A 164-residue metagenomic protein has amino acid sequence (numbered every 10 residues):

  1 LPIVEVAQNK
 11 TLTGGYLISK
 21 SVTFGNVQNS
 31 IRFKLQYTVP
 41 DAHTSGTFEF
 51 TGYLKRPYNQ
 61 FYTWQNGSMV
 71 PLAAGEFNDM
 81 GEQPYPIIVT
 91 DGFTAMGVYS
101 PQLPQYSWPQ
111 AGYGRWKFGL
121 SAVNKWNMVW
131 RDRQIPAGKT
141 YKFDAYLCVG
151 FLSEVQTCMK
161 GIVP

Functional and structural regions predicted by a protein language model:
L1-G15, E49, K55-N66, G138: Extended interaction regions within the primary functional domain
L1-N29, P40-G46: Extended, loop-rich substrate-binding clefts of extracytoplasmic carbohydrate-active enzymes
L17, S30-K34, T140-D144: Intrinsic-disorder/low-complexity, polar/charged segments enriched in Ser/Thr/Lys/Arg/Asp/Glu/Gln
S21-T23, K34-T38, Y146: Residue-level recognition of well-ordered beta-strand positions that form the cores of beta-sheet-rich folds across
V27-P71: Acidic (Asp/Glu-rich), glycine- and aromatic
V70-Y85: Extended amphipathic alpha-helical segments with heptad-repeat/coiled-coil character used for oligomerization, fusion
I87-P164: Beta-strand-rich recognition/accessory modules
